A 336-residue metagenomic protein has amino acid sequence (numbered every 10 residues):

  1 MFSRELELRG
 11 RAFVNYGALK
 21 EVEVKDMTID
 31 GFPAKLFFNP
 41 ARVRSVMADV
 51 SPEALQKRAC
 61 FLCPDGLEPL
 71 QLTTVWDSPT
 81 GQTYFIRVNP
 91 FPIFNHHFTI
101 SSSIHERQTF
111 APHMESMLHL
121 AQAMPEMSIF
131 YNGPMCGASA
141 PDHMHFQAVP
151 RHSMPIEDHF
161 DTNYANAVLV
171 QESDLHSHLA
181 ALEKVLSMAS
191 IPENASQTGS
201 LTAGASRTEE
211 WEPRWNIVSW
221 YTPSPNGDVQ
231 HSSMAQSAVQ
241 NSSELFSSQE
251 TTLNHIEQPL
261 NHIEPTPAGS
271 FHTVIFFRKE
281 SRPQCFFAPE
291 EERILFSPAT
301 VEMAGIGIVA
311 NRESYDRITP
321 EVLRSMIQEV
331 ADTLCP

Functional and structural regions predicted by a protein language model:
M1-M117, M127-C136, R151-A167, E172-N194 (+5 more regions): Active-site microenvironments that recognize anionic phosphate/pyrophosphate groups
A138-P141: Short glycine-biased active-site loop of nucleotidyltransferases that positions the nucleotide triphosphate and helps
H145: Conserved, mostly hydrophobic/aromatic
Q197, Q240, Q249-E250: Charged/polar low-complexity intrinsically disordered segments
H231-S232, S242, F246, N254-I256 (+1 more regions): Asparagine/serine/threonine-enriched low-complexity, disordered tracts, especially those forming N-linked glycosylation
